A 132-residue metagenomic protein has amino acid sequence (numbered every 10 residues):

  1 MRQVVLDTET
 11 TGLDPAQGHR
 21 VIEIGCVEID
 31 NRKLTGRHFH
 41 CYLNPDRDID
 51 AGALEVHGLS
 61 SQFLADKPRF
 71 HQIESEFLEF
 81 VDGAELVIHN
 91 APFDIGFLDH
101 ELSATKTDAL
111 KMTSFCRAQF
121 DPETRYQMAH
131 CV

Functional and structural regions predicted by a protein language model:
M1-S114, Y126, H130: Conserved non-catalytic scaffold segment of RNase H-like nuclease domains
R117-A118: N-terminal soluble segments of membrane proteins
E123: Glycine- and acidic-residue-rich phosphate-binding/metal-coordinating active-site segment common to enzymes that handle
